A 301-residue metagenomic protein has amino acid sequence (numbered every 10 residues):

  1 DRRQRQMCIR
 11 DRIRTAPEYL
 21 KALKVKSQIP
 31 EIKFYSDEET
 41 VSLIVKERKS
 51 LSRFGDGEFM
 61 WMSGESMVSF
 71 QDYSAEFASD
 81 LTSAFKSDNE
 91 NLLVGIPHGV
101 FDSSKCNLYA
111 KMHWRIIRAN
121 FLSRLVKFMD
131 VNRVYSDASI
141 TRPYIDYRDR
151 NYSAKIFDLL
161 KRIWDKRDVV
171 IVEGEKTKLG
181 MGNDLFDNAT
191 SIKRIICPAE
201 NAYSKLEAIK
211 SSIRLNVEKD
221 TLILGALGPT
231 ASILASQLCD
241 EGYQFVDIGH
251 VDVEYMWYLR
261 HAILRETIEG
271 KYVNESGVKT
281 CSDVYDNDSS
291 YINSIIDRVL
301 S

Functional and structural regions predicted by a protein language model:
D1-D11: Single conserved hydrophobic/aromatic residue that forms the stacking wall/gate of nucleotide- or nucleobase-binding
R10-D187, L300: Electropositive, gly/pro-rich neighborhoods at or near active sites that engage anionic ligands
R167-D168, S191, Q244: Residues at the starts of beta-strands that form the adenosine-phosphate
D168, T221-L222: Structural motif
K176-D220: A mid-sequence, solvent-exposed acidic-amphipathic segment
A226-G228: Glycine-rich beta-strand-to-loop/alpha-helix junction loops that act as flexible
T230-S301: C-terminal functional extensions of proteins
